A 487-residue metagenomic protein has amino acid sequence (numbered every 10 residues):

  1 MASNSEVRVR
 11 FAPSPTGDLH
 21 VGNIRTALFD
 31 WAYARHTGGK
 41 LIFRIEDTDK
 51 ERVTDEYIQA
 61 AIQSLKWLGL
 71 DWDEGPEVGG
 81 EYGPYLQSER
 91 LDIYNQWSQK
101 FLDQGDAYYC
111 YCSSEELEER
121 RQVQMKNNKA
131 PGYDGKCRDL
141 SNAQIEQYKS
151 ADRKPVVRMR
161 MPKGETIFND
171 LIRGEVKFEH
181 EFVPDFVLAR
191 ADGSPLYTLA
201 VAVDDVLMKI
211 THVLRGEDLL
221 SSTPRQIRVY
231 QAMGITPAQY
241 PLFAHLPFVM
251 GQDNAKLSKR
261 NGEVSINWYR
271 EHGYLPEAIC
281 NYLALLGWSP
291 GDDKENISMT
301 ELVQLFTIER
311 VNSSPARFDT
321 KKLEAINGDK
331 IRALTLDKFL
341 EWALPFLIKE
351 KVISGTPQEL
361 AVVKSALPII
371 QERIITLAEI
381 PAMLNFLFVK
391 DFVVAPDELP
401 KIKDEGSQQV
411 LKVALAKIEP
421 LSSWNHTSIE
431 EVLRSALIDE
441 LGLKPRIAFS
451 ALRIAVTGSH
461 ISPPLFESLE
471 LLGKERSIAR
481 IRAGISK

Functional and structural regions predicted by a protein language model:
A2-K126, S222-T236: N-terminal Rossmann-like or analogous alpha/beta NTP/dinucleotide-binding catalytic cores that position adenine
V9-P15, F43-D47, M208-L214, R434-S435 (+1 more regions): Glycine- and acidic
H20, D30, A61, F101 (+9 more regions): Residue-level signal for inorganic ion chemistry
K50, M233-T236, L242-V394, T457-K487: Catalytic adenosine-cofactor/nucleotide-binding cores of aminoacyl-tRNA synthetases and other
I58, C280, L336-L344, L411 (+2 more regions): An amphipathic alpha-helix signature
Q59, P224-I227, T300, E431-S435 (+3 more regions): A generic structural signal for well-ordered alpha-helical surface patches
Y108-Y109, S113-H245, M250-L257, S265 (+1 more regions): Active-site cores that bind ATP or allylic diphosphates and position pyrophosphate for catalysis
I402-V456, H460: C-terminal accessory/binding modules appended to enzymatic or scaffolding proteins
